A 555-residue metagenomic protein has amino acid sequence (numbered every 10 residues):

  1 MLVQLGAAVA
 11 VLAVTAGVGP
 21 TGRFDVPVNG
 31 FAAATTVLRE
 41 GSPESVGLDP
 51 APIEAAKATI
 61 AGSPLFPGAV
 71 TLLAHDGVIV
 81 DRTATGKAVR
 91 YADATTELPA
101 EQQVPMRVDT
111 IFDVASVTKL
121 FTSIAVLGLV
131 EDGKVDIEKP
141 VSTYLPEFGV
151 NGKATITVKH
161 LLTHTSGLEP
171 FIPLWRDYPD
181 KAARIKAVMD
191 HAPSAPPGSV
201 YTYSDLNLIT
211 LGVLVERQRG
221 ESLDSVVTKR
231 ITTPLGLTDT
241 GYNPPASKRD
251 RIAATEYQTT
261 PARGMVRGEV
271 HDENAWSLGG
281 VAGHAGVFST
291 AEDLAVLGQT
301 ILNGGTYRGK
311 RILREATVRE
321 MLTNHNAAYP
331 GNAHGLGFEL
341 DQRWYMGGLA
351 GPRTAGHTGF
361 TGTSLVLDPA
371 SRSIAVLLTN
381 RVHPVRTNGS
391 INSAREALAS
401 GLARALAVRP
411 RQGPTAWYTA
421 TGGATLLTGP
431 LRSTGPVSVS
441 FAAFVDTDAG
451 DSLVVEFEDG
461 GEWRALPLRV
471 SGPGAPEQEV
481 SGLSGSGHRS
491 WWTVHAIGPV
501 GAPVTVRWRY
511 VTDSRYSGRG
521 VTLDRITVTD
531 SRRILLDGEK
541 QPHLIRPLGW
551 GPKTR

Functional and structural regions predicted by a protein language model:
M1-R23: Secretory targeting and sorting signals
N29-F31, T83, A88-R90, A94 (+1 more regions): Short, surface-exposed loop or secondary-structure junction motifs that flank catalytic or metal-binding residues
L38-F112, D136: Short, conserved catalytic-motif segment at the N-terminal edge
D49, K119, T290: Short, conserved phosphate/pyrophosphate- and ester-handling motifs at nucleotide-, phospho-/glycolipid
I53-I60, T71, G77, T110-K139 (+3 more regions): Active-site SXXK
V70-L73, D81-R82, D113, H160-L162 (+3 more regions): Structural recognition of the beta-strand scaffold that forms the well-ordered cores of secreted hydrolase catalytic
D136-G152, T233-L235: Short, glycine/proline-biased beta-turn/loop segments that scaffold the active-site neighborhood
T323-H325, G351-P352, T361-T363, A370-S373 (+1 more regions): Beta-sandwich/jellyroll recognition modules and their flexible linkers
